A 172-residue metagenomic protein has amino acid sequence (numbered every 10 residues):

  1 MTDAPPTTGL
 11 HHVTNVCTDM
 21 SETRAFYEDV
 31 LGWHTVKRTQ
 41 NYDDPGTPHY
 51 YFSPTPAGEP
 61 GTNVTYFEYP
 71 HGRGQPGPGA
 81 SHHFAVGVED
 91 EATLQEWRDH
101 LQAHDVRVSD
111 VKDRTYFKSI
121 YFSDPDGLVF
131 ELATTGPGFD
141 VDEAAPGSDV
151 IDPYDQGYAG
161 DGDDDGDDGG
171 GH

Functional and structural regions predicted by a protein language model:
M1-D3, Y69-Q75: Short beta-strand/turn micro-motifs at beta-sheet edges
M1-P6, R98-D99, A103-H172: Vicinal oxygen chelate
L10-C17, G72-H100, K118-S123: Vicinal oxygen chelate
H11-H12, H49, E59-T62, H83 (+1 more regions): Histidine-centered active-site/metal-ligand motif
N15-G61: Core segments of cupin and vicinal oxygen chelate
E22, F26, L31, Q75-G77 (+3 more regions): Long, contiguous binding/interaction regions
E22, L31, V36, N63-V64 (+3 more regions): Catalytic cores of nucleotide-enabled group-transfer and carboxylate-activating enzymes in metabolic and assembly-line
N63-F67, E131: Conserved beta-strand in the GNAT
